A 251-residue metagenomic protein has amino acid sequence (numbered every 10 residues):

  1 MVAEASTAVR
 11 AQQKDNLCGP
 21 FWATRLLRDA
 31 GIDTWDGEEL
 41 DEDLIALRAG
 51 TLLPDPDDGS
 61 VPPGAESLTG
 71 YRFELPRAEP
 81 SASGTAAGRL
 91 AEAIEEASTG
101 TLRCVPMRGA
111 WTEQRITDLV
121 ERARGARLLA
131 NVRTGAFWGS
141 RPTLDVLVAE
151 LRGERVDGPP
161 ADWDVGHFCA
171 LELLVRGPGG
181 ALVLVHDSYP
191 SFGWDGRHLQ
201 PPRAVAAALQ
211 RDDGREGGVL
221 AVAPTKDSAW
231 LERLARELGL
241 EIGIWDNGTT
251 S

Functional and structural regions predicted by a protein language model:
V2-A126, A223, S228-T250: Cysteine-nucleophile protease catalytic domains, especially the papain-like/related folds used in DUB/UBL proteases
R25, T134-F137, P190-S191: Solvent-exposed loop/turn segments at secondary-structure junctions within structured extracellular/periplasmic domains
G37, L147, P201-A204: Short, charged/polar low-complexity linear motifs in solvent-exposed/disordered segments
R77, G100-R103, R141-V146, E154-D157 (+1 more regions): N-terminal start-of-chain detector that recognizes signal peptides and the immediate post-cleavage beginning
T112-V185: Active-site-adjacent substructure of cysteine-protease-like catalytic cores
R152-G166, A170-S251: Noncatalytic regulatory segments and standalone regulatory/sensor domains
